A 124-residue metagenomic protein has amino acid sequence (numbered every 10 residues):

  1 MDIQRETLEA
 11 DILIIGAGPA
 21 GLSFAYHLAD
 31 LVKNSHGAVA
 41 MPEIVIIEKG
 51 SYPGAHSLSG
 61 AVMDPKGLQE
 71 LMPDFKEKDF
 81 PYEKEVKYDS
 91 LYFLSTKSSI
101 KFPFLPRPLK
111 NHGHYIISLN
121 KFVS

Functional and structural regions predicted by a protein language model:
M1-E6: Basic/polar N-terminal segments that are highly enriched at the extreme N-terminus, encompassing both cleavable
T7-V45: N-terminal Rossmann-like FAD-binding beta1-loop-alpha1 element of flavoenzymes
A17-P19, K49, L119: Glycine-rich Rossmann-fold phosphate-binding loop(s) that bind the pyrophosphate of adenine dinucleotide cofactors
H27, L31, A40-S98: N-terminal FAD cofactor-binding segment of flavoenzymes
K49-Y52, P106-N111: Glycine-/proline-rich flexible loop or hinge segments
K97-L105: Extracytoplasmic/secretory soluble proteins
L109-S124: Short beta-strand to alpha-helix junction loop
